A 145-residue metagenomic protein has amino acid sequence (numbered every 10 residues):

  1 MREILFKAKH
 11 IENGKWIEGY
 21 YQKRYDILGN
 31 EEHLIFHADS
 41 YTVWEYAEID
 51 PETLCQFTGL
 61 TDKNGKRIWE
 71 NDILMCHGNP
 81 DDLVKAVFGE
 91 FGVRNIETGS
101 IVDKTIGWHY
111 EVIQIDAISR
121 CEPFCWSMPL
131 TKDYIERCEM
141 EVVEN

Functional and structural regions predicted by a protein language model:
M1-E144: Secondary-structure transition motif
